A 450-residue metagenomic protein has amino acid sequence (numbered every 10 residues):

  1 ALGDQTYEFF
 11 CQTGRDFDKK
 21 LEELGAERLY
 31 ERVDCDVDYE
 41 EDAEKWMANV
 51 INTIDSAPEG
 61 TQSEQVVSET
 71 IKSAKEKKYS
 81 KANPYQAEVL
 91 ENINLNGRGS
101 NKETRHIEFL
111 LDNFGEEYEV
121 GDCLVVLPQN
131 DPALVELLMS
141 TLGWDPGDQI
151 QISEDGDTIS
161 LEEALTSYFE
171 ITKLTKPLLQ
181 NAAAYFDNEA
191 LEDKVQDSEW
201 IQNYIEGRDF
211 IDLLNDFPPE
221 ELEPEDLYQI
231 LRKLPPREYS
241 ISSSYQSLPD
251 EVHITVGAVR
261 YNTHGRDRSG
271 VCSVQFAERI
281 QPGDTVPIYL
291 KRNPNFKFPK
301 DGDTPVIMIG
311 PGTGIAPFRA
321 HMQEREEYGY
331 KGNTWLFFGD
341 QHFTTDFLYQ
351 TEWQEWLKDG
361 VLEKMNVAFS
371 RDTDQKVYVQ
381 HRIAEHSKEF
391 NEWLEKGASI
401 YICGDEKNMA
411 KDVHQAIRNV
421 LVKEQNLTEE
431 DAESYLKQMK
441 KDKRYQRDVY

Functional and structural regions predicted by a protein language model:
A1-Y450: FNR-like FAD-binding dehydrogenase module
